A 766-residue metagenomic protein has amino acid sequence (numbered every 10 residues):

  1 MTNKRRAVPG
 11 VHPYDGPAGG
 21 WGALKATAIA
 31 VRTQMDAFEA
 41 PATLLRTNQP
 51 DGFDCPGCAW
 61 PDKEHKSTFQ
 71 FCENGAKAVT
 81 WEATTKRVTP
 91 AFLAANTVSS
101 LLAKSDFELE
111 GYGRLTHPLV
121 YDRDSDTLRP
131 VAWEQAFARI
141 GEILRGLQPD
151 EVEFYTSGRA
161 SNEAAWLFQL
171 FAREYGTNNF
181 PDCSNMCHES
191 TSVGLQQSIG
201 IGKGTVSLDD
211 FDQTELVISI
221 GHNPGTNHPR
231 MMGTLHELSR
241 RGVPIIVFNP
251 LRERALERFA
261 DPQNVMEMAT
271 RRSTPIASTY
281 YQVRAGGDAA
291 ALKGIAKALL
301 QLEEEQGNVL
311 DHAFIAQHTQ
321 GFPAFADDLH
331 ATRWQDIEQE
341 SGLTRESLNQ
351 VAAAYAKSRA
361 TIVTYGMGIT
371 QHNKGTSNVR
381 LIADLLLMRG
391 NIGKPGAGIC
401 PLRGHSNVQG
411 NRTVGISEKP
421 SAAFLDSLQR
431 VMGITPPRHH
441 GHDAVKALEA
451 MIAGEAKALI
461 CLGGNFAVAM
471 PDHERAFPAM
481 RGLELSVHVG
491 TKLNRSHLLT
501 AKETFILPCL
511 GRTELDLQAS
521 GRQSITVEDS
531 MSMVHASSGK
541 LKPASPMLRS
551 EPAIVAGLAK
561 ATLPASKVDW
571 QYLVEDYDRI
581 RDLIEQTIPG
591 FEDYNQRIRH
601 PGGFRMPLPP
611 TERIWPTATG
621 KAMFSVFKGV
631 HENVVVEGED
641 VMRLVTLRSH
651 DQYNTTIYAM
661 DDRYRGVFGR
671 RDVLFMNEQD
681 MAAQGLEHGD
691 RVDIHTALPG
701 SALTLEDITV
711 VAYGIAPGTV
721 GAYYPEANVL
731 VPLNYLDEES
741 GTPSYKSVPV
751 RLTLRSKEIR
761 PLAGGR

Functional and structural regions predicted by a protein language model:
M1-G52: Intrinsically disordered, low-structural-confidence terminal and linker regions
G52-C58: Short cysteine-rich clusters marking metal-coordination/redox-active sites
E64-H65: Short, non-ligating residues that shape and space the ligands of small metal-coordination modules and catalytic
Q70-W81: Short cysteine/histidine-rich metal-coordination sites, predominantly Zn2+-binding motifs
T80-T127, F137: Low-complexity, highly charged intrinsically disordered N-terminal segments that act as targeting/localization
L119, E189-D384, M388-K394, L402-L583 (+2 more regions): Non-catalytic alpha/beta scaffold blocks inside enzyme catalytic domains
L128-V131, Q135-Q213: Long, structured ligand/cofactor-binding scaffold of large enzymes
Y572-D662: Long, low-complexity segments enriched in small/aliphatic residues
